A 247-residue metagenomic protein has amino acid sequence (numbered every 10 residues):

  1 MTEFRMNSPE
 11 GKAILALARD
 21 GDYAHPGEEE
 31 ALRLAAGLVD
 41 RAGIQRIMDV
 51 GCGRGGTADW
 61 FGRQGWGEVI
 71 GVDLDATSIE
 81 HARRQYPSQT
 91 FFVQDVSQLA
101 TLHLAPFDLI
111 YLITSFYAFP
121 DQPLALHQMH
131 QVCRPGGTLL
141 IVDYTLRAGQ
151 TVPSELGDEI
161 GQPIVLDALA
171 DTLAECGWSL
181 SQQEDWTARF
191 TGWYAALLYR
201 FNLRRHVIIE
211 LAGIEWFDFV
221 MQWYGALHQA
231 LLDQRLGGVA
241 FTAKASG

Functional and structural regions predicted by a protein language model:
H25-G43: Conserved alpha-helix/loop element of class I SAM-dependent methyltransferases that forms part of the SAM/SAH-binding
I44-G53: Conserved class I S-adenosyl-L-methionine
R54-Q98: Class I SAM-dependent methyltransferase SAM/SAH-binding core
T101-I110: A short acidic, Gly/Pro-enriched loop at the edge of an enzyme's catalytic core that lines a small-molecule cofactor
L109-D121: A short SAM/SAH-binding and catalytic strip from SAM-dependent methyltransferases
P123-T138: A short glycine-rich, Lys/Arg-flanked "PGG" loop and its adjoining helix->strand segment in the class I
V142-G161: Short, glycine-/aromatic-enriched active-site segment of Class I SAM-dependent methyltransferases
E184-G247: Conserved Class I S-adenosyl-L-methionine
